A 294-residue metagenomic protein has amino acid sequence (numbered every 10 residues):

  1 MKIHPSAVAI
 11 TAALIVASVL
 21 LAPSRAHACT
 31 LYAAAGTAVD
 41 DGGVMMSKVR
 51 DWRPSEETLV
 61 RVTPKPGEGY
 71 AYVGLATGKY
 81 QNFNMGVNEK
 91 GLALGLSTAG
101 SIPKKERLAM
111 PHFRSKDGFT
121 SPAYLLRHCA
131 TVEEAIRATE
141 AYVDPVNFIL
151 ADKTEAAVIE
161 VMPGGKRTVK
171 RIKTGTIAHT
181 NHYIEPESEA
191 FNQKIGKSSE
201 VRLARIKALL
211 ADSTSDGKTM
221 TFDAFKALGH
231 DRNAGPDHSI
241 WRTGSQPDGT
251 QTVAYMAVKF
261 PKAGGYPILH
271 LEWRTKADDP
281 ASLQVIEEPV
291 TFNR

Functional and structural regions predicted by a protein language model:
M1-A12: Bacterial N-terminal signal peptides that target proteins for export
V16-R25: C-terminal segment of classical bacterial N-terminal signal peptides
H27-G118, A141-P145, L150, A257: A contiguous strand-loop segment
H27-G42, E68, P103, E134-A138 (+2 more regions): C-terminus-biased signal that marks the final domain/tail of proteins
S55-E56, P103-K105, V158-V161, R167-K170: Short helix/loop capping segments that flank catalytic or ligand/cofactor-binding pockets
D117-E133: A gly/proline- and charged-residue-enriched helix-loop-helix capping module
A141-R167: Catalytic cofactor-binding cores of redox enzymes
P163-E189: A cross-kingdom feature marking charged/low-complexity
